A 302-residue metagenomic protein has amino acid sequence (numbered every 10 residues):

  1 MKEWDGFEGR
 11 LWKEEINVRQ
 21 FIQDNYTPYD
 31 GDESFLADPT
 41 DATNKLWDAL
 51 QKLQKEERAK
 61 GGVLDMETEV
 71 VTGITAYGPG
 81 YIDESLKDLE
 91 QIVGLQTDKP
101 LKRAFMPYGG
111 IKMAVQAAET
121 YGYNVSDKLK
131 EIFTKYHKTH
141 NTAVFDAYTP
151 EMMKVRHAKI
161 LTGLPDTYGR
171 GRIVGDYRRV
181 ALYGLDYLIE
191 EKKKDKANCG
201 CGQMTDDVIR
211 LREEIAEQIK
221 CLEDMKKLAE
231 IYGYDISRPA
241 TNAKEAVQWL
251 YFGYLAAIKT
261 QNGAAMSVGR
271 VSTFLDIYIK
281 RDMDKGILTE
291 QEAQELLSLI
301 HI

Functional and structural regions predicted by a protein language model:
M1-Y187: Long, non-catalytic protein-protein interaction scaffolds
H157-K193, A197-F274: Catalytic alpha/beta core of large soluble enzyme barrels
G202-I209, Y278-E292: Inter-helical turn/loop segments and adjacent helix faces that build the functional surface of alpha-helical bundle
V271, R281, L296-L297: Small-residue helix-packing and pore-constriction motifs in hydrophobic alpha-helices
I300-I302: Conserved small/polar residues in nucleotide/adenosyl-binding loops
